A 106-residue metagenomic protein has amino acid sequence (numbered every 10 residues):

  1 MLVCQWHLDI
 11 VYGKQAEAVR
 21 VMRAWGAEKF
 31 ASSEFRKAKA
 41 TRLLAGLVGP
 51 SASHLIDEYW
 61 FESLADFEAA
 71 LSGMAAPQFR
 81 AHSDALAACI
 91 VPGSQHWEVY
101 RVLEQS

Functional and structural regions predicted by a protein language model:
L2-I10, T41-M74: Short, well-ordered beta-strand segments in beta-rich or mixed alpha/beta enzyme and ligand-binding folds
L2-V3, W25, L86, L103: Aromatic-residue detector
Y12-K14, A65, L103: Residues that cap or initiate secondary-structure elements
K14-A40, Q78-D84: Short amphipathic alpha-helical segments
Q15, E28, V48-S51, A75 (+1 more regions): Compositionally biased, intrinsically disordered low-complexity regions
R23, S72-A75, A88: Charged, amphipathic alpha-helical interaction segments
R36-I56, E62, R80-S106: Glycine-rich beta-strand-turn "strand-cap" elements at beta-sheet edges
